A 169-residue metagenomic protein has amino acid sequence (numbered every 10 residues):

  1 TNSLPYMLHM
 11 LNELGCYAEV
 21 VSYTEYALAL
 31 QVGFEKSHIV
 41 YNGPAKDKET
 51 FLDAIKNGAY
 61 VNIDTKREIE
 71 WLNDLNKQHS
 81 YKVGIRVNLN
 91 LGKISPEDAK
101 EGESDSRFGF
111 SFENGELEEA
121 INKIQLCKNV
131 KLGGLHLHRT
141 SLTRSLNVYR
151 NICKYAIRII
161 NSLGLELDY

Functional and structural regions predicted by a protein language model:
T1-E166: Active-site-proximal beta-alpha core segment in soluble small-molecule metabolic enzymes
Y169: Catalytic palm active-site di-aspartate
